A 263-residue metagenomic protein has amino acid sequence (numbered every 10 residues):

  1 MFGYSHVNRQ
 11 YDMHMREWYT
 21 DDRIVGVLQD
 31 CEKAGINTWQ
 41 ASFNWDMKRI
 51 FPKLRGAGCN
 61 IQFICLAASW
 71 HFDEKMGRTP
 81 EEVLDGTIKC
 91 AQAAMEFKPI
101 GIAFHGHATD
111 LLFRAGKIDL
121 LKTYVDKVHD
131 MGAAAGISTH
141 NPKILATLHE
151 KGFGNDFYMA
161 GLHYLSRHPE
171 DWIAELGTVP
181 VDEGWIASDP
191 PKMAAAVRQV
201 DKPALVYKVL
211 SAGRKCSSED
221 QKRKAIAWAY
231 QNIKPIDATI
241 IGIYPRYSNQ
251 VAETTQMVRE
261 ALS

Functional and structural regions predicted by a protein language model:
M1-Y4, W39-A41, I61-L66, I100-F104 (+4 more regions): Hydrophobic faces of well-ordered beta-strands that scaffold small-molecule active sites in alpha/beta enzyme cores
Q10-G116: Active-site beta->alpha loop and helix N-cap motifs at the rims of alpha/beta catalytic domains
Y11-R16, D21-C31, G35-Q40, G56 (+1 more regions): Structured C-terminal cap/extension of enzyme domains
D21-G26, M47-D73, I118-A133, W185-V206 (+1 more regions): Alpha-helix-loop-beta-strand connector modules within alpha/beta enzyme cores
W39-F43, G101-G116, A134-N141, M159-Y164 (+1 more regions): Catalytic beta/alpha-barrel core
A57-N60, K98-P99, H129-M131, E150-M159 (+2 more regions): Glycine-enriched alpha-helix->loop->beta-strand junction motifs that scaffold or abut catalytic
A108, F157-H168, N232-Y247: Glycine-rich phosphate-binding active-site loops on the catalytic face of alpha/beta enzymes
H149-P180, G184: Histidine/lysine/aspartate-rich catalytic loop segments that bind and position anionic ligands
